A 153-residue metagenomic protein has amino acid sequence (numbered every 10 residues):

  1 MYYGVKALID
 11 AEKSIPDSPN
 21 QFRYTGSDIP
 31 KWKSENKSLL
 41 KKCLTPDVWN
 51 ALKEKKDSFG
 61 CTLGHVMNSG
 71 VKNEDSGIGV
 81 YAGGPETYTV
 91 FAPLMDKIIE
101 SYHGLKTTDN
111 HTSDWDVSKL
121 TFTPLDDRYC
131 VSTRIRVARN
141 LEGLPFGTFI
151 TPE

Functional and structural regions predicted by a protein language model:
M1-E153: Long, Pro/Ser/Thr-rich low-complexity/intrinsically disordered regulatory tracts in eukaryotic proteins
